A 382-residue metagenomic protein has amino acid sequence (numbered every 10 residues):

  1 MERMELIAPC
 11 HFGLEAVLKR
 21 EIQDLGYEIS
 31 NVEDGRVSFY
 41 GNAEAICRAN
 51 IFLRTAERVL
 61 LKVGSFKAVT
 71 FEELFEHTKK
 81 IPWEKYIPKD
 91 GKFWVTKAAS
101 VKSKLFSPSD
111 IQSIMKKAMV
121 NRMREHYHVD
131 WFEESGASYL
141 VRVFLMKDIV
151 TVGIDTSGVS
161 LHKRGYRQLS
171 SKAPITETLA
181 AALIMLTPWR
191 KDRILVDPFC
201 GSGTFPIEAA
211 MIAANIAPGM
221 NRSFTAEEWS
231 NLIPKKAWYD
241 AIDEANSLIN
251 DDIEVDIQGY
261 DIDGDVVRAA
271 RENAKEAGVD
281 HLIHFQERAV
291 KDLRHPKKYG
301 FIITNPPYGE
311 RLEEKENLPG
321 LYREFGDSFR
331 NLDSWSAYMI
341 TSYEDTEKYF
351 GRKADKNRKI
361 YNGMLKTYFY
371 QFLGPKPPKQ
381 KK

Functional and structural regions predicted by a protein language model:
E2-Y139: Non-catalytic nucleic-acid substrate-recognition regions in nucleic-acid-modifying enzymes
I22, V95, V143, N305 (+1 more regions): Residue-level signal for inorganic ion chemistry
E44-I51, V159-H162, P378-Q380: Short, charged/polar, Gly/Pro-enriched secondary-structure boundary elements
T96-A98, F144-L186: Class I S-adenosyl-L-methionine
S100-S103, S160, P307-R311: A short, flexible beta-alpha/helix-coil linker loop
I175-H295, E310-R311, N317: Conserved S-adenosyl-L-methionine
A289-K382: C-terminal catalytic and target-recognition region of SAM-dependent MTase-like enzymes, primarily methyltransferases
